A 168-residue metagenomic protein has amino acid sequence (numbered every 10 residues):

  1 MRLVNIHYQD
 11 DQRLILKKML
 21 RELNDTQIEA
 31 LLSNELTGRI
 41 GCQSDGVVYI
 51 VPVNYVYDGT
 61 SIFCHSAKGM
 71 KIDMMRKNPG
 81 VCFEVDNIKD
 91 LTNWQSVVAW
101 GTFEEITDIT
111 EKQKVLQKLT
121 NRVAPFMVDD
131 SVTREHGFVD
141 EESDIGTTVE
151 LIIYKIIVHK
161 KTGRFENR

Functional and structural regions predicted by a protein language model:
M1-S33: Extreme N-terminal tail/first-helix region
R2-D11, Q95-R168: Charged, gly/pro-rich active-site loop segments
E29, N54, D73, K89 (+1 more regions): Short secondary-structure boundary/capping segments
E35-A67, F83-E84: Short beta-strand segments
D58-G59, K71-M74, K114: A short local loop/turn or secondary-structure capping micro-motif enriched for an aromatic residue
A67, D86, E166-R168: Surface loops and adjacent helix of pleckstrin homology
K71-W100, E104: Helix-adjacent hinge/juxtasegments
